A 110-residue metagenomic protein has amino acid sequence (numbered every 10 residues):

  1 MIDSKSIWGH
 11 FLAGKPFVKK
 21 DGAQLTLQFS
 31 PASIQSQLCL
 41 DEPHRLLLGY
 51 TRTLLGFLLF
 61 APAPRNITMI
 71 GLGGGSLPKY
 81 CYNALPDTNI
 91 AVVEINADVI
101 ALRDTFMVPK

Functional and structural regions predicted by a protein language model:
M1-P64, N83, N89: Rossmann-like AdoMet
L46-K110: The AdoMet/dcAdoMet-binding core of the Class I SAM-like
